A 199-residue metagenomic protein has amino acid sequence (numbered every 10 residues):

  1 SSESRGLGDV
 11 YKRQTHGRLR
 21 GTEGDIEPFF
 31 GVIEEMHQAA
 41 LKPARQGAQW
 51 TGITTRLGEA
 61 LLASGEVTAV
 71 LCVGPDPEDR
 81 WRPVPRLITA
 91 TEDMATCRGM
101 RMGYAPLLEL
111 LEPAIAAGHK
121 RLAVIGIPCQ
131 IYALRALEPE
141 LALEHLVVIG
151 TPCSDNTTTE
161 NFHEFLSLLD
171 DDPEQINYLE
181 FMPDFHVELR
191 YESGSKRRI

Functional and structural regions predicted by a protein language model:
S1-Y11: Single conserved hydrophobic/aromatic residue that forms the stacking wall/gate of nucleotide- or nucleobase-binding
T15-I199: Iron-sulfur-associated redox domains of electron-transfer enzymes in respiratory and anaerobic energy metabolism
